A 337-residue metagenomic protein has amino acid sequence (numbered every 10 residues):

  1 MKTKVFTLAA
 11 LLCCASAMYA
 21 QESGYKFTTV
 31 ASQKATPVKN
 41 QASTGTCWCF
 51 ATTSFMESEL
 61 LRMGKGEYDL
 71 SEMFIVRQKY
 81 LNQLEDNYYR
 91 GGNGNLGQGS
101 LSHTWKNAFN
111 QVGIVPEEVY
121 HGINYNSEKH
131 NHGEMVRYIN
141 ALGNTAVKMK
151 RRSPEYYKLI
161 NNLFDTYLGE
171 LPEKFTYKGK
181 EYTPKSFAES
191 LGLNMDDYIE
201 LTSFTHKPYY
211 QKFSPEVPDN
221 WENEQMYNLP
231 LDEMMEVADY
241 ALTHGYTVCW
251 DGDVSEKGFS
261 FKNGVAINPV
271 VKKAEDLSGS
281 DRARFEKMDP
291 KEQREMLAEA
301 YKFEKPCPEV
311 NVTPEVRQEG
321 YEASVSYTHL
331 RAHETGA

Functional and structural regions predicted by a protein language model:
M1-E22: Bacterial Sec-dependent N-terminal signal peptides
F27, A31-Y88, S100-P172, D239-V248: Active-site nucleophile-adjacent alpha helix/oxyanion-hole segment immediately C-terminal to the catalytic cysteine
G94: Cationic-aromatic interfacial patches
T145-L229, Y240, H244: Aromatic-residue-lined binding/catalytic grooves and analogous aromatic/hydrophobic interfacial grooves in multimeric
E224, M234-Y240, E319-S324: Generic recognition of flexible, low-complexity loop/linker segments
I267-N268: Mid-to-C-terminal functional-domain signal that highlights helix-capping/loop sites within ligand-binding modules
K273-A283, P290-E315: Internal maturation/activation junctions in enzymes
T328-T335: Conserved small/polar residues in nucleotide/adenosyl-binding loops
